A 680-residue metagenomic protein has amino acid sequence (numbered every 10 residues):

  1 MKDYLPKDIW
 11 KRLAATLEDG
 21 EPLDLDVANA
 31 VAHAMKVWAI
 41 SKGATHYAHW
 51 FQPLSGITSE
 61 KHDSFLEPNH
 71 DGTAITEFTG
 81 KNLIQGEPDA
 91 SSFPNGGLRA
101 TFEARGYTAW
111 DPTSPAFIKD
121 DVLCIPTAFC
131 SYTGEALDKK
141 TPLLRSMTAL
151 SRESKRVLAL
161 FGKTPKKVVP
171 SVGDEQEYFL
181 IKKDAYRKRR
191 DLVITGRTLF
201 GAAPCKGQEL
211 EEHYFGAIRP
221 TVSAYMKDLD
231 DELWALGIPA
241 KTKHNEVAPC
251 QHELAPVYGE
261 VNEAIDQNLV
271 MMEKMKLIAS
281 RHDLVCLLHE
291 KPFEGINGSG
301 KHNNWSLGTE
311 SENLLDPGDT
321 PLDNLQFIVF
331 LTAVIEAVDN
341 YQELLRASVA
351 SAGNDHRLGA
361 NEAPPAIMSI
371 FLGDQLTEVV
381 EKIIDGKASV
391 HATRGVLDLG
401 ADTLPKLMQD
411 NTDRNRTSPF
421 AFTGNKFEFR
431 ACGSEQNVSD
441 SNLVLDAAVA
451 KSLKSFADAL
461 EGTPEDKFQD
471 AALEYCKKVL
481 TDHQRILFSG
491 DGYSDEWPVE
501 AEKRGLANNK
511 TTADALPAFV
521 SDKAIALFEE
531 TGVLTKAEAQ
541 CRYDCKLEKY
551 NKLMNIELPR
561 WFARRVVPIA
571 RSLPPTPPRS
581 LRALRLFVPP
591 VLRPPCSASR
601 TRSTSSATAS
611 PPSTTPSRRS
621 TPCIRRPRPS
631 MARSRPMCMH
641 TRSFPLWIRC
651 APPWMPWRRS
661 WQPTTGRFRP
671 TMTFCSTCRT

Functional and structural regions predicted by a protein language model:
M1-A104: Active-site core of metal-dependent hydrolases
D26, H46-H49, H244-E246, H302-N304: Histidine-centered active-site/metal-ligand motif
V27-V31, F51-P53, K81-N82, F129 (+4 more regions): Active-site-proximal loop/turn and secondary-structure-junction residues that shape catalytic pockets, frequently
A44, A48-Q52, I265-R281, L307 (+3 more regions): Hydrophobic/aromatic-rich, well-ordered segments within soluble, folded domains that form packed cores
E67-T101, E211, V334, A457-D466 (+2 more regions): Short, intrinsically disordered, low-complexity segments enriched in Ser/Thr and Pro
A90, V193, N268, E290-K291 (+6 more regions): Composition- and surface-driven signal marking solvent-exposed, interaction-prone regions in large proteins
R105-L288, N297-G300, L307-Y543: Glycine-rich, acidic/polar active-site loops that bind/position phosphate-bearing ligands
V479-T680: C-terminal amphipathic alpha-helical interaction region
